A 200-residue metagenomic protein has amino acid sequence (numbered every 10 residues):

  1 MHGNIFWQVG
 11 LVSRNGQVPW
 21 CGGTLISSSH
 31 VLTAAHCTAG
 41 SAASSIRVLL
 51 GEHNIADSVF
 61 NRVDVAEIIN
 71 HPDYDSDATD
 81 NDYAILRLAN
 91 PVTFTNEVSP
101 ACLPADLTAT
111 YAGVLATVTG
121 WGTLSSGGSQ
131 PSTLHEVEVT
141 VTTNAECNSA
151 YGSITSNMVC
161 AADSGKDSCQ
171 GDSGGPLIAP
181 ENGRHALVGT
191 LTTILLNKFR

Functional and structural regions predicted by a protein language model:
M1-N4, L25, G40-A42, A56-V59 (+5 more regions): Extracellular/periplasmic catalytic domains that process cell-envelope and extracellular macromolecules
G3-V9, S156-V159: Short, hydrophobic/aromatic-rich segments at coil-to-beta transitions
F6-S28, A78-T79: A conserved glycine-rich beta-strand in the N-terminal activation segment of trypsin-fold
V9, T24-T38, R47, S132-V141 (+2 more regions): C-terminal subregion of chymotrypsin/trypsin-like serine protease catalytic domains
L11-R14, V31-A34, T38-S76, V137-E138 (+1 more regions): Conserved H-D interstitial segment of serine endopeptidase catalytic domains
R14-G16, H36-S41, G51-A56, A89-F94 (+5 more regions): Acidic glycine-/aspartate-rich tracts in secreted/extracellular proteins
G22, H36-T38, E146-N148, V159-A161 (+1 more regions): Sequence contexts marking disulfide-bonded cysteines in secreted/extracellular proteins
N54, S58-V63, Y83-A89, F94-S164: Chymotrypsin/trypsin-fold serine protease catalytic domain
